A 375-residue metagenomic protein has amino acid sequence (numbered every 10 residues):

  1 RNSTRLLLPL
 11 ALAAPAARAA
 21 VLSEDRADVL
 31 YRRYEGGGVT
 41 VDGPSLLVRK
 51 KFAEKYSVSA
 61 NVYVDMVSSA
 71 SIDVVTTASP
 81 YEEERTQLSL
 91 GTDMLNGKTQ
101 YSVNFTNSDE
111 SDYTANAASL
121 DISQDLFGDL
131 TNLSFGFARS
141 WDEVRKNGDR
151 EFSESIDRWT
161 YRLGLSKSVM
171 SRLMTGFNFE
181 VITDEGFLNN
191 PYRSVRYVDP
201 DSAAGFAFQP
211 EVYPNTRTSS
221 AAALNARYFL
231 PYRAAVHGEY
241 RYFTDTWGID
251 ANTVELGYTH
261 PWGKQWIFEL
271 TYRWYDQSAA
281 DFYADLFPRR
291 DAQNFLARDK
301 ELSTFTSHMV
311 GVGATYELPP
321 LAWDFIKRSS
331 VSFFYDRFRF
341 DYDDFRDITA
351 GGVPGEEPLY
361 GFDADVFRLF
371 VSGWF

Functional and structural regions predicted by a protein language model:
R18-E24, K55, K98, F127-T131 (+5 more regions): Short loop/turn motifs that connect adjacent beta-strands in outer-membrane beta-barrel proteins
D25-V29, V58-A60, Y101-V103, T131-F135 (+6 more regions): Transmembrane beta-strands of outer-membrane beta-barrel proteins
Y31-E35, V64-S68, N96-K98, N107-S111 (+8 more regions): Transmembrane beta-strands of outer-membrane beta-barrel pores
Y31-Y34, V74-S79, N104-S108, S119-D121 (+6 more regions): Extracellular loop and loop/strand-boundary signature of outer-membrane beta-barrel proteins
T40-P44, E82-L88, L95, T114-A118 (+5 more regions): Residues that define the transmembrane beta-barrel architecture of outer-membrane proteins
K50, T92-N96, Q124, K167 (+5 more regions): Residue-level signature of outer-membrane beta-barrel architecture
N61-G91, L130-N189, R193-S194, T218 (+1 more regions): Outer-membrane beta-barrel translocator/channel fold
I122, R172, V312-Y316, F362-F375: Outer-membrane beta-barrel "beta-signal"
